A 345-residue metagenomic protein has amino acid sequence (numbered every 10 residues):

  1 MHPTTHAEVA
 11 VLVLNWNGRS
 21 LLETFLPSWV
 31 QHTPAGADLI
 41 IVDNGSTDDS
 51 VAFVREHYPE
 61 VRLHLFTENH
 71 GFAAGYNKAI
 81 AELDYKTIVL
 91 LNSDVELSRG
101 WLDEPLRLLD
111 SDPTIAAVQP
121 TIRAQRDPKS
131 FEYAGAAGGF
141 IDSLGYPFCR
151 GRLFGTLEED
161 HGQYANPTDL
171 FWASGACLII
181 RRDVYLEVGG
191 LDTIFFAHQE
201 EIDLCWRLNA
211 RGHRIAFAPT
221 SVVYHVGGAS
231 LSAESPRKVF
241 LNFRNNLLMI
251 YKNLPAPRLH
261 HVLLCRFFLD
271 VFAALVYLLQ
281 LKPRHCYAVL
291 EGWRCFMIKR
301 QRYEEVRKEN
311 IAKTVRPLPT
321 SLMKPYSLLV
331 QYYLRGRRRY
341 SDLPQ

Functional and structural regions predicted by a protein language model:
P27-G36: Short, acidic, metal-binding catalytic loop of nucleotide-sugar glycosyltransferases
S28, D43-A52, E68: A conserved acidic beta->alpha catalytic loop
G36-G45, H64-F66: Short beta-strand/loop segment that forms part of the nucleotide-sugar
F66-L83, S93-V95: Glycine-rich, basic loop-to-helix element that forms the pyrophosphate-binding segment of sugar-nucleotide handling
I88: Short aromatic/hydrophobic "clamp" motif used to bind/position activated sugar donors
E96-Y146: Conserved donor NDP-sugar-binding/catalytic core segment of glycosyltransferases
A165-V222: A short, conserved alpha-helix in the catalytic core of glycosyltransferases
R211-V330: Active-site-adjacent helix/loop segment of glycosyltransferases that harbors family-specific signature motifs
